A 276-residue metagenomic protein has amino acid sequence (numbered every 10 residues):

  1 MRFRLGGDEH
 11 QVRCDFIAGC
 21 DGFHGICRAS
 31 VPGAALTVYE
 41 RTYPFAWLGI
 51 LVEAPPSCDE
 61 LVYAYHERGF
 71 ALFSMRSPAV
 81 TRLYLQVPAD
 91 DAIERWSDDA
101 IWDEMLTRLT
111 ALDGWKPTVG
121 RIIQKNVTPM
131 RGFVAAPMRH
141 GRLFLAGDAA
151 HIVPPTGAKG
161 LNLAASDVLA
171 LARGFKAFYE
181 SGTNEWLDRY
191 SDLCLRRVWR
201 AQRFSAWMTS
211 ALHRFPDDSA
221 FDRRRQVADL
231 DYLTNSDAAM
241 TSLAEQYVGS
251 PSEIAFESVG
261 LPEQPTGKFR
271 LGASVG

Functional and structural regions predicted by a protein language model:
M1-N126, M130, A135: Conserved FAD-binding catalytic core of PHBH/FMO-like flavoproteins
A18-G19, N126-W207: Conserved mid-domain beta->alpha element of the FAD-binding
A18-I26, A79-Y84, W102, K116-V127 (+3 more regions): Hydrophobic transmembrane alpha-helix bundles
C27-V38, T42, A46-I50, E67 (+13 more regions): A sequence-level detector of short, solvent-exposed, charge-rich linear segments
L72, F133-R142, G267-R270, G276: Well-ordered, non-transmembrane segments within structured domains
A158, R173-G276: C-terminal helical "tail/cap" subdomain of flavin- and related membrane-associated enzymes
